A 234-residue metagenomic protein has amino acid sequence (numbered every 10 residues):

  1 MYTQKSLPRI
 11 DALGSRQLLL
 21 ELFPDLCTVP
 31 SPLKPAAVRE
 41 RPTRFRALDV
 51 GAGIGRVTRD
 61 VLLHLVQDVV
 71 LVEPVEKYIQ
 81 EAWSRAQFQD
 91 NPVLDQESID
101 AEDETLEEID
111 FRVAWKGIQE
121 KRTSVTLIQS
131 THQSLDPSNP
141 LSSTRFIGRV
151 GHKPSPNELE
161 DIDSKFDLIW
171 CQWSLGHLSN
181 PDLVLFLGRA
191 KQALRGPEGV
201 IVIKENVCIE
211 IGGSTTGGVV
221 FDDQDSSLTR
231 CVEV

Functional and structural regions predicted by a protein language model:
M1-D161, P181-D182, G188-R189, P197-V234: Class I (Rossmann-like) S-adenosyl-L-methionine-dependent methyltransferase catalytic domain, capturing the SAM-binding
W170: A conserved beta-strand element that flanks and buttresses the S-adenosyl-L-methionine
S174: Hydrophobic adenine-recognition pocket in adenosine-nucleotide-binding enzymes
